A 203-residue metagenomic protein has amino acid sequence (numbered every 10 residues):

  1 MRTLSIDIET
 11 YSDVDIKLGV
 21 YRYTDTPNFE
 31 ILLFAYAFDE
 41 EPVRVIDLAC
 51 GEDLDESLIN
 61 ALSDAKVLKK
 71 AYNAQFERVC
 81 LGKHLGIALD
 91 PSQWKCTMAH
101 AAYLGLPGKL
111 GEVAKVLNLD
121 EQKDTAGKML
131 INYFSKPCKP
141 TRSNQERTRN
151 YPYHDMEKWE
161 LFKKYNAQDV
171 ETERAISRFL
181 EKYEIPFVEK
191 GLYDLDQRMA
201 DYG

Functional and structural regions predicted by a protein language model:
M1-E30: Entry/capping segment at the start of metal-dependent catalytic domains with acidic active-site entry clusters
I6, F34-Y36, I46, L195 (+1 more regions): Generic structural hydrophobic/aromatic packing signal, biased to beta-strands
I6, T10, R147, R178-E189: Catalytic phosphate/metal-binding cores of nucleic-acid and nucleotide-processing enzymes, i.e., regions that mediate
V20, Y151, M156, I185 (+1 more regions): Residue-level detector of functional hotspots within protein domains
F29-Y36, E40-E181: Active-site-proximal helix-loop-helix substrate-binding element of RNase H-like nuclease domains
Y183-G203: Acidic catalytic cores of enzymes that act on phosphate-bearing nucleotides/polynucleotides
